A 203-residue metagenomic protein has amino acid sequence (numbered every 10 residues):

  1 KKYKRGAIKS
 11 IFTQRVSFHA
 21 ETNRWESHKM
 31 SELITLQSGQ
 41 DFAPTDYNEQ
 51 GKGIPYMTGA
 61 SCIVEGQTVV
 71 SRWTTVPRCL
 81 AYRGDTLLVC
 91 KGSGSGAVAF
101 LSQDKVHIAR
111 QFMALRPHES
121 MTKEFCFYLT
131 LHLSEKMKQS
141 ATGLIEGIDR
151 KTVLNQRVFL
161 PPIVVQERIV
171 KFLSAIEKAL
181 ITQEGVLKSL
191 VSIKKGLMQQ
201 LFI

Functional and structural regions predicted by a protein language model:
K1-E26, G185-I203: Short amphipathic coiled-coil heptad-repeat segments
F12, S17-F18, I169-L180: Hydrophobic structural patches
S17-D41, N155, L160: Non-catalytic DNA-recognition/assembly elements of restriction-modification systems
S31-D46, G53-R83, A109: Sequence-specific dsDNA recognition surfaces
T58-A60, S71-L133, D149: A short beta-sheet element
L129-V158: Specificity-determining recognition surfaces
